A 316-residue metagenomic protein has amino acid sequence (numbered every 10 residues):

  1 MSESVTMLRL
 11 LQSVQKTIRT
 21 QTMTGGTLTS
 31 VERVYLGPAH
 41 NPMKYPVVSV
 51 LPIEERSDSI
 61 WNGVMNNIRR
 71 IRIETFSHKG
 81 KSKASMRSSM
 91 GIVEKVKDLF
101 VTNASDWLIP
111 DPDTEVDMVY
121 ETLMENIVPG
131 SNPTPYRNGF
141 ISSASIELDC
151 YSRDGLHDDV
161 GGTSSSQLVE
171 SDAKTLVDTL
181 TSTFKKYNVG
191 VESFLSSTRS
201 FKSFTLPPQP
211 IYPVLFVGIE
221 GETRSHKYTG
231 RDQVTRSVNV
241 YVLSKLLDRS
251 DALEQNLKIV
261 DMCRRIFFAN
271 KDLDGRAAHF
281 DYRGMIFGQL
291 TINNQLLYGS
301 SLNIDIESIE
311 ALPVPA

Functional and structural regions predicted by a protein language model:
M1-G63, N103-L123, L156-G230, R276-A277 (+1 more regions): Small/polar-rich, solvent-exposed N-terminal microdomains that initiate assembly or binding
E3, M7, S85, R137-F140 (+2 more regions): Aromatic-acidic/polar surface patches that form glycan- and anion
R9-Q12, W61-I68, F76-I109, G230-Q233 (+1 more regions): Extracellular/virion structural assembly segments
M43-Y45, K95-Y151, T181-F204, P208-F216 (+1 more regions): Acidic-leaning, charged glycine-interspersed low-complexity segments
P52-S57, F76, I219-T223, L243 (+2 more regions): Generic short beta-strand segments
M65-K83, G139-R153, R231-D248, L296-E310: Oligomerization/assembly interface segments of phage tail-like spikes and tubes
